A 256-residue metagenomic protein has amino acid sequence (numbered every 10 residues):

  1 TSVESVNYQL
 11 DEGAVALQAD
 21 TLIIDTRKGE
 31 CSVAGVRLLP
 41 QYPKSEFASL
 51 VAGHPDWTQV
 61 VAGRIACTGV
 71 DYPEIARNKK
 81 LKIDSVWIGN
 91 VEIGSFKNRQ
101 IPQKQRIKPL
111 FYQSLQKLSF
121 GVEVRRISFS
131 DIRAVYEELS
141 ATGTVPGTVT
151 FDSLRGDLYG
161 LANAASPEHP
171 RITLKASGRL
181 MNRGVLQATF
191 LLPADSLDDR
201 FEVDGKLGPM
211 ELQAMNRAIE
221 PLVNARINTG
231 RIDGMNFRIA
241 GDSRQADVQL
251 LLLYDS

Functional and structural regions predicted by a protein language model:
T1, Q9-T21, S45-G69, K80-I83 (+4 more regions): Amphipathic hydrophobic-ligand
T1-G29, I88, I93-S95, I107-E202: Elongated, acidic membrane-bridging lipid-handling scaffolds and related periplasm/extracellular "bridge/tunnel" systems
Y8, L38-L39, T68, Y72-E74 (+2 more regions): Extracellular beta-strand scaffolds
Q41, V91-F96, D255: Structural signature of outer-membrane beta-barrel domains
Y72-R77, V135-E137, S196, L212 (+1 more regions): Short beta-strands and strand-coil junctions in structured, solvent-facing domains, enriched
G205-L207, L252: Transmembrane beta-barrel strands of outer-membrane/channel proteins
G234-M235, Q249, L253-S256: C-terminal soluble interaction/assembly domains
